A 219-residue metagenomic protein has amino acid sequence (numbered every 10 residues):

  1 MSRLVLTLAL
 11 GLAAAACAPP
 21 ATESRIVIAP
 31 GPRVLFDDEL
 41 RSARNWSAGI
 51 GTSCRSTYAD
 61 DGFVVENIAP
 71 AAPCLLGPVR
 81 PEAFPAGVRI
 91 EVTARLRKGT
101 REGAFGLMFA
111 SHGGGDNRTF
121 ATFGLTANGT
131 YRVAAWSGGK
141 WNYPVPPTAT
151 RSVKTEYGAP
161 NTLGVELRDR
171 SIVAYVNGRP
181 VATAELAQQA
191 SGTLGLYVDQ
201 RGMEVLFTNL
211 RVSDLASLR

Functional and structural regions predicted by a protein language model:
A15-A16: C-terminal motif of bacterial Sec signal peptides marking the signal peptidase cleavage site
T22-I50, R219: Extracellular carbohydrate-recognition regions
L40, V92, T155-R168, I172-A174: Short tryptophan-centered beta-strand motifs in secreted/extracellular beta-sheet-rich domains of glycan-recognition
C54-C74: Short carbohydrate-recognition loop motifs
A69-G138: Secretory/extracellular carbohydrate-interaction modules and structurally similar beta-sandwich "look-alikes"
G87, Q189-R219: Ligand-recognition surfaces built from glycine- and aromatic
G139-T162: Short, aromatic/His-centered strand-loop micro-motif at the edge of beta-sheets
V176-T193: Short, solvent-exposed beta-strand-to-loop segments that form ligand-recognition rims of beta-rich domains
